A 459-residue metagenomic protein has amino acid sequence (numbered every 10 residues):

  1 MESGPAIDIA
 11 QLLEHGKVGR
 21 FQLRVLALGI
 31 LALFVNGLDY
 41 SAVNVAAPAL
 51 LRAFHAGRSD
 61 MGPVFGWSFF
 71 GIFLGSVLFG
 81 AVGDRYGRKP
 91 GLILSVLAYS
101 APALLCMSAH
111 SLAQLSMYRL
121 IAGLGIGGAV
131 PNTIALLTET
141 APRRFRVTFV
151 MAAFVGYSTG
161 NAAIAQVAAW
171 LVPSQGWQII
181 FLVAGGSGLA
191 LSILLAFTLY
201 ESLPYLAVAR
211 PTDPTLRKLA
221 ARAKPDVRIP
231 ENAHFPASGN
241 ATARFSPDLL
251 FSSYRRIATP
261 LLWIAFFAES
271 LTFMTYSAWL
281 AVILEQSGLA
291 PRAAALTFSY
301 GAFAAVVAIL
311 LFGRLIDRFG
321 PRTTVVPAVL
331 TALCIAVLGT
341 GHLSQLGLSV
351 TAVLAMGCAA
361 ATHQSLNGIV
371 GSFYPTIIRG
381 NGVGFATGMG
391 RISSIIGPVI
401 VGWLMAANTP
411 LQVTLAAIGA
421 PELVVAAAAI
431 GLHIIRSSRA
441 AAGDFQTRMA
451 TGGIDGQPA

Functional and structural regions predicted by a protein language model:
M1-H15, T198-Y254, A442-A459: Intracellular cytosolic loops and amphipathic helices of Major Facilitator Superfamily
M1-L38: Cytosolic juxtamembrane N-terminal segment immediately preceding the first transmembrane helix of multi-pass
R24-R58, Y276-L280, G397: Extracytoplasmic
V43-N44, F251-I309: Extracytoplasmic gate region of multi-pass secondary transporters
H55, G87, S108-Q114, P142 (+1 more regions): Helix-breaking motifs and short loop linkers at transmembrane-helix boundaries and internal kinks in secondary membrane
L74-L112: Conserved MFS/SLC helix-loop-helix module at the cytosolic interface between two early adjacent transmembrane helices
A98, P102, A113-I121, G347-L354: Paired small-residue
R146-P173, S187-G188, M389-G397: Glycine-rich segments within core transmembrane alpha-helices of 12-TM secondary carriers
